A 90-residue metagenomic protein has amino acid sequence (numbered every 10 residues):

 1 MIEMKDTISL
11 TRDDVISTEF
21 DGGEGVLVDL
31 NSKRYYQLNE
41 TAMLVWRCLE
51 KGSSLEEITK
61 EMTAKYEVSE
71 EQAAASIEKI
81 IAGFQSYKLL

Functional and structural regions predicted by a protein language model:
M1-M43, R47: Acidic, low-complexity/disordered tracts enriched in E/D and polar residues
R34-L90: Long, charge-rich, low-complexity alpha-helical segments
